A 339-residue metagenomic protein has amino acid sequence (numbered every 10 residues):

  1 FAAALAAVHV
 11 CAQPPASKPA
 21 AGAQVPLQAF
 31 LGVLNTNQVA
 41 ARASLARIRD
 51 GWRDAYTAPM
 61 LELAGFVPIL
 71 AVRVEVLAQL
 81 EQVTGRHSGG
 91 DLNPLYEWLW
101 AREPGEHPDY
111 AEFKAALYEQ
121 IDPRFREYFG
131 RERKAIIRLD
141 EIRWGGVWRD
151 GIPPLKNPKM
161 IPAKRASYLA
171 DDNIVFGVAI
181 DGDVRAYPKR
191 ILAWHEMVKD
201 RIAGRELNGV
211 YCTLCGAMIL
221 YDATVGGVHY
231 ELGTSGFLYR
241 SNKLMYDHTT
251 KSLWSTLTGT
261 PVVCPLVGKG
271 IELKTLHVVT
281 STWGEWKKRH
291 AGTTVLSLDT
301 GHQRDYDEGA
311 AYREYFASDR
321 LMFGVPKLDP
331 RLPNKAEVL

Functional and structural regions predicted by a protein language model:
F1-V8: Bacterial N-terminal signal peptides
P14-A21, V39-R53, E62-L63, A71-R86: Structural detector for internal amphipathic alpha-helices that build alpha-solenoid repeat scaffolds
P14-G32, R53-G65, S88-Y96: Amphipathic alpha-helical scaffolding segments comprising HEAT/armadillo-like alpha-solenoid repeats
P19-A23, T36-R42, T57, D171 (+1 more regions): Phosphate-binding glycine-rich loops and adjacent basic patches that engage nucleotide phosphates, nucleic-acid
V25, A29, A40-A43, A55 (+5 more regions): Extracytoplasmic/secreted proteins, especially bacterial periplasmic and envelope-associated proteins
L31-V39, G65-A71, A101-R102: Short coil turns that connect the paired helices of HEAT/ARM alpha-solenoid repeats
L61-F66, A78, Q82-L339: Mid-to-C-terminal functional-domain signal that highlights helix-capping/loop sites within ligand-binding modules
